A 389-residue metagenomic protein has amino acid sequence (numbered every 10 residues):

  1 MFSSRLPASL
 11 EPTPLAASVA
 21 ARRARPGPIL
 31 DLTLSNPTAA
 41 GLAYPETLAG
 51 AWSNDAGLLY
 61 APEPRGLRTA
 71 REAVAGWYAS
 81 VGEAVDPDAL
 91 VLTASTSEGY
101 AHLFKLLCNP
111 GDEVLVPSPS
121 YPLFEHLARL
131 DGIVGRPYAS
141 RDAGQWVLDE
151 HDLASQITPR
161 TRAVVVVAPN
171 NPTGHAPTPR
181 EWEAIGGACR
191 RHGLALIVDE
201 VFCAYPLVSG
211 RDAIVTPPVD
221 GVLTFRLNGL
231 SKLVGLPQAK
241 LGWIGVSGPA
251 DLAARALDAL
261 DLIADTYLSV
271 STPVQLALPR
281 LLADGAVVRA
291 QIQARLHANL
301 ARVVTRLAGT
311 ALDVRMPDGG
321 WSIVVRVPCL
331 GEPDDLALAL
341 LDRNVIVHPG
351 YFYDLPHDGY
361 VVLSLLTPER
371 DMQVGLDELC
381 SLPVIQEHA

Functional and structural regions predicted by a protein language model:
R5-S95, H102, S269, L281-V287 (+1 more regions): N-terminal small-domain helix-loop-helix segment of the aminotransferase-like
R25, D131, R191-H192, T310 (+1 more regions): Helix C-cap/helix->beta junction micro-motif
G57-G187, C203-P218, F225, E378 (+1 more regions): Conserved core of the PLP fold type I
G76, S80, A84, A154-S155 (+2 more regions): PLP-dependent enzyme catalytic core of the Aspartate aminotransferase-like
D220-A294, P383-E387: Conserved core segment of the aminotransferase class I/II
P279, L296-V304, V314-V327, H357: Conserved glycine-rich beta-strand-loop-beta hairpin in the small C-terminal domain of fold type I
G331-L336, D371-V374: Short, conserved charged micro-motifs
